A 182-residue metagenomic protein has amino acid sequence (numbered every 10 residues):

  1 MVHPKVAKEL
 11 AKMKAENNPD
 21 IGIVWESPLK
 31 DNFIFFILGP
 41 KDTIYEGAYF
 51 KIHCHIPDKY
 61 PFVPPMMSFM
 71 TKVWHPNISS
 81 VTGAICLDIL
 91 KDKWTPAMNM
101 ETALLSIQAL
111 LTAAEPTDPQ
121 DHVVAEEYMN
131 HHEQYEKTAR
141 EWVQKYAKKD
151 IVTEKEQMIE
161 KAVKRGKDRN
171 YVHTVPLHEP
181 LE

Functional and structural regions predicted by a protein language model:
M1-I85, I89-K91, T95, V143-D150 (+2 more regions): Strand-helix-loop interaction patch of compact alpha/beta domains
V2, V6, A11-K12, A113-E182: Charge-rich (especially acidic), low-complexity segments
K72-D118, H122-E126: Glycine-centered motif in EGF-like
